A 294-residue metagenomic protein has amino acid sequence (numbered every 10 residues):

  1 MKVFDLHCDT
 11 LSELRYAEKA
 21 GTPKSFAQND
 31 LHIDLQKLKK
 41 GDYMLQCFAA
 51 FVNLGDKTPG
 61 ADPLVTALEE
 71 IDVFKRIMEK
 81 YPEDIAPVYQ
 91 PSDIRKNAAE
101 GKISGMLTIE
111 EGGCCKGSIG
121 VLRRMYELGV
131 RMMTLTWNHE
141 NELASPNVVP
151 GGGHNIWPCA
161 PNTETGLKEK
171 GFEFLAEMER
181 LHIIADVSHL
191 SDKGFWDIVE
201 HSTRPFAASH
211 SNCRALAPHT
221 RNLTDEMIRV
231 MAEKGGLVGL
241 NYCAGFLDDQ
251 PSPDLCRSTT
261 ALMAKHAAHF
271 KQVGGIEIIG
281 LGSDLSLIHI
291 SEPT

Functional and structural regions predicted by a protein language model:
M1-P251, A264-K271, I278: Extended, charged catalytic domains and RNA/DNA-binding interfaces, predominantly in divalent-metal-using enzymes
P251-T260, S291: Outer-membrane beta-barrel pore domains
G280-S286: Acidic/histidine-rich, metal-coordinating catalytic segments
S286-T294: Residue-level detector of conserved catalytic or cofactor/ligand-binding positions in enzyme active sites
